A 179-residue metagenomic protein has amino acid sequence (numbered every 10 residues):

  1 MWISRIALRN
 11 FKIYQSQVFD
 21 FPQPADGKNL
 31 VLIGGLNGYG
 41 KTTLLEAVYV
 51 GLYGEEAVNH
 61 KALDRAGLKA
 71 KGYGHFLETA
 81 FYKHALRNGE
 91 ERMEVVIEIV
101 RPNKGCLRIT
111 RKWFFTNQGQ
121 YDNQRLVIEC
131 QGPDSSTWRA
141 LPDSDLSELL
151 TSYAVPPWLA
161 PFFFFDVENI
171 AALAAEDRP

Functional and structural regions predicted by a protein language model:
W2-G54, R65: Pre-Walker A-like glycine/lysine-rich segment at the N-terminus of P-loop NTPase domains
R5-A7, V18, E94-E98, R108-T110: Beta-strand secondary-structure signal
L8-N10, I97-K104, I128-D134: Short acidic, glycine-rich loop/turn motifs
P24-A25, A85-E90, R101-K104, A154-W158 (+1 more regions): Conserved catalytic network of the ASCE P-loop NTPase/AAA+ motor domain
G34, L45-L107: Conserved P-loop NTP-binding catalytic core
A66-F81, C106-P161: Glycine-rich phosphate-binding loops of NTPases
R101-P102, F114-Q118, E168-A171: Conserved nucleotide-binding/hydrolysis micro-motifs of P-loop NTPases
V167-P179: Extended, Lys/Glu-rich alpha-helical coiled-coil stalks
